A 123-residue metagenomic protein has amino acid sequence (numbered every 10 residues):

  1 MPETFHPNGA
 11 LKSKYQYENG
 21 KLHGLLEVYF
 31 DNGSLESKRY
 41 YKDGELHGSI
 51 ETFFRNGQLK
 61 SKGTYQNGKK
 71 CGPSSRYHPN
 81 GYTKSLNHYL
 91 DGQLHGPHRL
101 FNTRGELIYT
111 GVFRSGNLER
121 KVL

Functional and structural regions predicted by a protein language model:
M1-L123: Glycine/tyrosine- and acidic-biased, solvent-exposed loop/turn segments at the edges of beta-strands
